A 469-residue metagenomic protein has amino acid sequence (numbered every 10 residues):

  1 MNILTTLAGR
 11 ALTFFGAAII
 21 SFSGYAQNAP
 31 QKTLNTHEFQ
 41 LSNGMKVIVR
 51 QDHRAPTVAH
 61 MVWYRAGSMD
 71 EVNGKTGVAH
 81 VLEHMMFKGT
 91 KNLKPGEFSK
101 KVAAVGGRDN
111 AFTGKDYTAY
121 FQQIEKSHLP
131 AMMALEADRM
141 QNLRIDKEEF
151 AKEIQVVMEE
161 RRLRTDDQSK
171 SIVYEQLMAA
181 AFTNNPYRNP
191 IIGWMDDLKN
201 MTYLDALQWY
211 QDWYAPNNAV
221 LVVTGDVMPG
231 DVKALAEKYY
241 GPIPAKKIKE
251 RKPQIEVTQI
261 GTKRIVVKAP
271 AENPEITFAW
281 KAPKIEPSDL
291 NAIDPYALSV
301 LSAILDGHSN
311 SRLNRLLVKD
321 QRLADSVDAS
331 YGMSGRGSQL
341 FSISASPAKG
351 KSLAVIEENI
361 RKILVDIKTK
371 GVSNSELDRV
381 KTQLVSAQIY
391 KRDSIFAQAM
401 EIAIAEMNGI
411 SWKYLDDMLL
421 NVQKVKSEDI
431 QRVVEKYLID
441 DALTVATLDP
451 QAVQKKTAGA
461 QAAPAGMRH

Functional and structural regions predicted by a protein language model:
M1-A8: N-terminal secretory signal peptides that target proteins for export/translocation
R10-S23: Bacterial N-terminal signal peptides
G24-N28: Boundary at the C-terminal end of the N-terminal hydrophobic targeting segment
H37-S42, I265-A269: Short acidic-hydrophobic surface loop/beta-edge motif
R50, A55-V81, P95-M140, S169-D196 (+6 more regions): M16 family metallopeptidases and their MPP-like homologs
V78-M86, L301: Active-site His/Glu-centered metal-binding helix of metallohydrolases
I154, L204-Y239, A442-L443: Non-catalytic, conformational "gating/processing" segments within enzyme and secreted inhibitor domains
R162, A179, I248-N310: His/Glu-based metal-binding/catalytic segments typifying zinc-dependent metallopeptidases
